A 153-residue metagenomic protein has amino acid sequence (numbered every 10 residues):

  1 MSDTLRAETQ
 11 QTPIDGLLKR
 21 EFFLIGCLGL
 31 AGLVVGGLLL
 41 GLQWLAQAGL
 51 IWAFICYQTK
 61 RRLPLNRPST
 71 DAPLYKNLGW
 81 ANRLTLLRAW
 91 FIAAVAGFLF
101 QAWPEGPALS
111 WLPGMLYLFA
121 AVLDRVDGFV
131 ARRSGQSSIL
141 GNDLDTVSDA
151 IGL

Functional and structural regions predicted by a protein language model:
M1-G114: Topogenic membrane-insertion module of multi-pass membrane proteins
L116-L153: Acidic (Asp/Glu-rich) catalytic motifs at the cytosolic membrane interface
